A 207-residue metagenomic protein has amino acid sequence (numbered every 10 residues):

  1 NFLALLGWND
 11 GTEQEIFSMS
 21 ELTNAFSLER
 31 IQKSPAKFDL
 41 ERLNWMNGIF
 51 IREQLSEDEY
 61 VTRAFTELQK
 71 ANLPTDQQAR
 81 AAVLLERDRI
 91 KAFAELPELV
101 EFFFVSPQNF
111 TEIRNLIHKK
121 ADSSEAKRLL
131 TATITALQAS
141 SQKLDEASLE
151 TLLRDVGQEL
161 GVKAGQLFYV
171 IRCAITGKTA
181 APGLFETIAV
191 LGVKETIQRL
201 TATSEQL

Functional and structural regions predicted by a protein language model:
N1-I51, D58, T62-T66, T151 (+3 more regions): Alpha-helical recognition segments enriched in aromatics with Gly/Pro capping that present substrate-recognition
L3-L6, N47-F50, L68, E86 (+5 more regions): Generic structural signal for hydrophobic core residues of well-folded globular domains
M19, V61, A79-V83, L130 (+2 more regions): Short runs of predominantly hydrophobic/aromatic residues within well-ordered alpha helices that form helix-helix
L22-I31, A71, F110-N115, Q158-G161 (+1 more regions): Short, mixed-charge aromatic SLiMs
K33-D39, L73-A81, Q158-Q166, T179: Structural motif
N47, E67, F103-P107, L191-I197: Short alpha-helical linear motifs
E57-L160: Small-residue-rich helix-loop
L144-L207: Charged substrate- and nucleic-acid-binding regions of tRNA-handling and nucleotidyl-transfer enzymes, centered on
